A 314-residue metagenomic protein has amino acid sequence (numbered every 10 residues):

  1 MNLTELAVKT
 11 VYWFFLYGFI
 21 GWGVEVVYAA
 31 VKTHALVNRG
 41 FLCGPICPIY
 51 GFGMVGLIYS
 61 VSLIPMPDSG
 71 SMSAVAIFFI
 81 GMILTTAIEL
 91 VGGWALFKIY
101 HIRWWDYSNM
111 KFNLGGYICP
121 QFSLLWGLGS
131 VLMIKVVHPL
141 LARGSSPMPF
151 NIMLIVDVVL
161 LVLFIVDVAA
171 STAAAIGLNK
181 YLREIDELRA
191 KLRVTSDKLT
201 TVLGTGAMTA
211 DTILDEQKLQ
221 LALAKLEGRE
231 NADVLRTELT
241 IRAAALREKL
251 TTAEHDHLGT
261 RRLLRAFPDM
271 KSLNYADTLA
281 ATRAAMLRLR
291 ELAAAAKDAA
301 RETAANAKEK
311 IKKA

Functional and structural regions predicted by a protein language model:
M1-A314: Aromatic-rich, lipid-facing transmembrane alpha helices and their immediate juxtamembrane interface loops in integral
